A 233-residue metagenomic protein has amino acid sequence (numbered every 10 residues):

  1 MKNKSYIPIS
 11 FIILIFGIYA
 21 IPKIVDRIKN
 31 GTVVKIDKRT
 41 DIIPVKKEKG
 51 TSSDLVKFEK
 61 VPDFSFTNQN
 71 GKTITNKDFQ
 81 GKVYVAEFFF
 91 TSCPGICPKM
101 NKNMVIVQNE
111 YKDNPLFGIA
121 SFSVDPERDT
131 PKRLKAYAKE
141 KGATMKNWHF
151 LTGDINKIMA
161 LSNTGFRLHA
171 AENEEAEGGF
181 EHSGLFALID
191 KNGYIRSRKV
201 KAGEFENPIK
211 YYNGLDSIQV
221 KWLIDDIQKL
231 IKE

Functional and structural regions predicted by a protein language model:
M1-D63, E233: N-terminal targeting signals for export/organelle localization
V61-P62, Y84, S183-G184: Short loop/turn microsegments at loop-to-beta-strand junctions
S65-F66, L188: Hydrophobic beta-strand positions
I74-M104, I119-A120: Short active-site neighborhood of thiol/selenol oxidoreductases, capturing the structured segment around
A86, F90-S92, S123-V124, W148 (+1 more regions): Second-shell loop/turn segments in exported
N101-L161: Structural microenvironment flanking redox-active thiols in thiol-disulfide oxidoreductases
K146-W148, M159, F166-A171, F180-A187 (+1 more regions): Structural micro-motif
E174-E233: Thiol-/selenol-based redox modules, centered on thioredoxin-like and closely related oxidoreductase domains
